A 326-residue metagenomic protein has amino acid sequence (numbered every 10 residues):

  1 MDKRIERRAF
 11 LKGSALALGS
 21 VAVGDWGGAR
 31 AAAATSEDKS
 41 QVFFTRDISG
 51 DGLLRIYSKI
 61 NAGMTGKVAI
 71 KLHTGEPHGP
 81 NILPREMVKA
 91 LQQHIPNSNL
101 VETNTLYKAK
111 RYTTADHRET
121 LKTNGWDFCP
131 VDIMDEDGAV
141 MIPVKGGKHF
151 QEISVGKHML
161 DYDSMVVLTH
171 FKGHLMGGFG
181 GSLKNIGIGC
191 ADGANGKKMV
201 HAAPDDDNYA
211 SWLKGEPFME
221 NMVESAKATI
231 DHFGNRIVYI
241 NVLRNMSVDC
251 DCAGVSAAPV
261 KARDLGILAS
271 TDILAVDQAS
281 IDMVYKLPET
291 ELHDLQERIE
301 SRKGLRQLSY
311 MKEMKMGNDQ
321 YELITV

Functional and structural regions predicted by a protein language model:
M1-L18: N-terminal secretory signal peptides and thylakoid transit peptides that target proteins across membranes
A22-G27: Hydrophobic membrane-targeting alpha-helices
G28-A33: Signal peptide processing junction and immediate N-terminal pro/mature segment of secreted/exported proteins
T35-V326: Extended, low-polarity segments enriched in aliphatic/aromatic residues
